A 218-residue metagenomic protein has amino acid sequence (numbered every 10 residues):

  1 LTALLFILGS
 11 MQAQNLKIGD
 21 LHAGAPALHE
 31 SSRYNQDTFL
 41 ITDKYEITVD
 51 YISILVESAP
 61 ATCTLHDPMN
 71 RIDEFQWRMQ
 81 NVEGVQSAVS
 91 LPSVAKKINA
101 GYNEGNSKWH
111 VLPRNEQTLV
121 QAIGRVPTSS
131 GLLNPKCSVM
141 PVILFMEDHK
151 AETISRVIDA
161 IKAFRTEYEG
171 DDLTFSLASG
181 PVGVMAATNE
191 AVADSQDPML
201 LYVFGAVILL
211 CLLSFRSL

Functional and structural regions predicted by a protein language model:
L1-L8, N15, P26: Interfacial helix-loop-helix hairpins and adjacent transmembrane helices of multi-pass alpha-helical membrane proteins
A3-L8, Y202-L210: Lipid-exposed faces of alpha-helical membrane segments in multi-pass integral membrane proteins
A13-T62, L112-L133, L144-E147: Solvent-exposed, non-transmembrane loop/terminal regulatory segments of multi-pass membrane proteins
Y34-T38, P181, M185-N189, L218: Alpha-helical membrane-protein architecture signal
N70, T118-V207: Extracytoplasmic
E83-S93, D171-S179: Short beta-strand elements
V85-I123: Alpha-helical transmembrane helix bundles of large polytopic membrane transport and channel proteins
C211-L218: Juxtamembrane interface at the cytosolic side of transmembrane helices
